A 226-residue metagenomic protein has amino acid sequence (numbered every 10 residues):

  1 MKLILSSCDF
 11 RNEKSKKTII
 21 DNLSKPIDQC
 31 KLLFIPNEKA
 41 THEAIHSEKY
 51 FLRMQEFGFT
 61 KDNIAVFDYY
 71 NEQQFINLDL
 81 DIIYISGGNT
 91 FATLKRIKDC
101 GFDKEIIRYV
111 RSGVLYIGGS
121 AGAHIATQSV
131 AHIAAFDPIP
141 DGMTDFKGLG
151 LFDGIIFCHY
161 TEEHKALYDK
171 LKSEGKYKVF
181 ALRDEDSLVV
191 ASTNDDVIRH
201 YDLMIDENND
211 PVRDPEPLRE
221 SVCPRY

Functional and structural regions predicted by a protein language model:
M1-I82: N-terminal beta1-alpha1 cap of cysteine-dependent amidohydrolase-like domains
K2-I27, T41-E48, H132-Y226: C-terminal and late-domain segments of enzyme folds
I4-L5, I82-S86, I117-G118, I156-F157: Structural motif
L78, I82-G88, A92: Ordered, amphipathic secondary-structure segments that act as subunit-interaction surfaces in large macromolecular
L78-D79, S112, L151: Alpha-helix C-terminal capping/helix-to-coil transition sites in glycosyltransferase folds
Y84-G87, V110-S129: Catalytic nucleophile loop
T90-C100: Glycine/threonine-rich flexible loop motifs
C100-G113: Catalytic-core regions built around general acid/base machinery
